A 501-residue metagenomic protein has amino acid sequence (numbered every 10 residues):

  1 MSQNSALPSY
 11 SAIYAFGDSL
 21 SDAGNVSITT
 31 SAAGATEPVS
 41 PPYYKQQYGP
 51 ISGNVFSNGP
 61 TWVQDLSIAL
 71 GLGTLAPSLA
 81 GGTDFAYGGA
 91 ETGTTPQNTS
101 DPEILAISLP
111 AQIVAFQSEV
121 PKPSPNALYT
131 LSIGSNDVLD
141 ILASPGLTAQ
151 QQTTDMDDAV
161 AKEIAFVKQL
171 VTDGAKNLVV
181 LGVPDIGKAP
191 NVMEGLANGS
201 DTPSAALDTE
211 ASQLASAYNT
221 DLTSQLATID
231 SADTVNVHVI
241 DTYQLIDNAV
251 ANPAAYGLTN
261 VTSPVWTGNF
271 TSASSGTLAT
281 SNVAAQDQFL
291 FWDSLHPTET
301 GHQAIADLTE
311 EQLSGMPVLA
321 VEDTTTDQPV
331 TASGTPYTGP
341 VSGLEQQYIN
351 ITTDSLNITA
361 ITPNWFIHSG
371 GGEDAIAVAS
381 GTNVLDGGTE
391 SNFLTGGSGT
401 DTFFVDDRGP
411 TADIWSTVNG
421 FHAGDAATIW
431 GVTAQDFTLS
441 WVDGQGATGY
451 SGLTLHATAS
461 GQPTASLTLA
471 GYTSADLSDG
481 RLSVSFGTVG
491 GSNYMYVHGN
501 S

Functional and structural regions predicted by a protein language model:
S2-Y337: Conserved active-site regions of diverse hydrolases
S9, G81, I414, A423 (+2 more regions): Residues that flank catalytic or metal-binding motifs in active/ligand-binding sites
S19-S21, L72, A90, E310-E311 (+4 more regions): Acidic glycine-/aspartate-rich tracts in secreted/extracellular proteins
A90-G93, L245-A249, L356, G446-T448 (+1 more regions): A short acidic, often aromatic-flanked loop/helix-cap motif at beta-alpha or helix-coil junctions that lines enzyme
V318-N383, V497-N500: N-terminal segments that cap or nucleate solenoid repeat domains
P363-V442: Acidic, glycine-rich calcium-binding repeat modules characteristic of RTX/beta-roll and related beta-solenoid repeat
V442-S501: Low-complexity acidic/polar repeat-biased segments
